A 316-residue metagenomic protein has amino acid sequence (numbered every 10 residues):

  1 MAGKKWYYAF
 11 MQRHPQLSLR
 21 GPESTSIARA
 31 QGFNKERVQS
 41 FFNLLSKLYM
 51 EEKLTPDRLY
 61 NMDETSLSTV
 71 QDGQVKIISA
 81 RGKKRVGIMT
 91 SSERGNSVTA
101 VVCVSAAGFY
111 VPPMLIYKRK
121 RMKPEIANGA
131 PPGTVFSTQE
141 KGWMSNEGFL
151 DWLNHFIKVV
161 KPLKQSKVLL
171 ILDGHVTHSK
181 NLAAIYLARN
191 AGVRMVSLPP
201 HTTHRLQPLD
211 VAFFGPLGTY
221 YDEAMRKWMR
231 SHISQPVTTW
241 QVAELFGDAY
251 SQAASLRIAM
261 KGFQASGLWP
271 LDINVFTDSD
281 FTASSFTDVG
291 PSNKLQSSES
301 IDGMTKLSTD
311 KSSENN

Functional and structural regions predicted by a protein language model:
M1-E314: Phosphate-facing sequence motifs and polybasic nucleic-acid/acidic-lipid-binding regions
